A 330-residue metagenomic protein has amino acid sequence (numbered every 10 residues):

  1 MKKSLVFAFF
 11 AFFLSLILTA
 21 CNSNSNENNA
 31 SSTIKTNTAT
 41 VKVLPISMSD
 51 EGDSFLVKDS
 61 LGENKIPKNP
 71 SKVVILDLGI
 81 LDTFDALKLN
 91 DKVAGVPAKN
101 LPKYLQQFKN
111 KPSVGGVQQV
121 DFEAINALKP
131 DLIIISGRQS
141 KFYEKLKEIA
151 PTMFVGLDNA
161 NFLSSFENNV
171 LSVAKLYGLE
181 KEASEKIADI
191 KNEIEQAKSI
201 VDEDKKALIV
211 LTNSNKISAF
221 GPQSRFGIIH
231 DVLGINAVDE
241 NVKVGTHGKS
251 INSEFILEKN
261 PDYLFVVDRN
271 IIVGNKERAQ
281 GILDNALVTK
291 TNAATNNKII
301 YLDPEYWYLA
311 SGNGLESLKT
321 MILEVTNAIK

Functional and structural regions predicted by a protein language model:
M1-F9: Bacterial N-terminal signal peptides that target proteins for export
K3, C21-G79, K181-L208, G274-R278 (+2 more regions): Bacterial Sec-exported substrate-binding components of ABC uptake systems
L16-A20: C-terminal motif of bacterial Sec signal peptides marking the signal peptidase cleavage site
K72, Y263-K330: Structured C-terminal subdomain patch of bacterial secreted/periplasmic proteins
K72-A124: A short, structured surface patch at a secondary-structure boundary
K99-P102, G221-G248: Alpha-helical, coiled-coil/dimerization segments enriched in small aliphatic residues
K129-I135, P151, I256, N260-L264: Proline-aspartate-enriched helix->loop->beta-strand connector
A150-S214, K298, L309-K330: Extracytoplasmic substrate-binding proteins
